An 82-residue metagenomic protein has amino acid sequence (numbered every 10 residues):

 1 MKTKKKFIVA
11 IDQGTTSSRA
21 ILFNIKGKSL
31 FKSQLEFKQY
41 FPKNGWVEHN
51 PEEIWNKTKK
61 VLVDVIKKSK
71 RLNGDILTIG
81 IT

Functional and structural regions predicted by a protein language model:
M1-T82: N-terminal glycine/serine-rich phosphate-binding loop of ATP-dependent small-molecule kinases, especially carbohydrate
